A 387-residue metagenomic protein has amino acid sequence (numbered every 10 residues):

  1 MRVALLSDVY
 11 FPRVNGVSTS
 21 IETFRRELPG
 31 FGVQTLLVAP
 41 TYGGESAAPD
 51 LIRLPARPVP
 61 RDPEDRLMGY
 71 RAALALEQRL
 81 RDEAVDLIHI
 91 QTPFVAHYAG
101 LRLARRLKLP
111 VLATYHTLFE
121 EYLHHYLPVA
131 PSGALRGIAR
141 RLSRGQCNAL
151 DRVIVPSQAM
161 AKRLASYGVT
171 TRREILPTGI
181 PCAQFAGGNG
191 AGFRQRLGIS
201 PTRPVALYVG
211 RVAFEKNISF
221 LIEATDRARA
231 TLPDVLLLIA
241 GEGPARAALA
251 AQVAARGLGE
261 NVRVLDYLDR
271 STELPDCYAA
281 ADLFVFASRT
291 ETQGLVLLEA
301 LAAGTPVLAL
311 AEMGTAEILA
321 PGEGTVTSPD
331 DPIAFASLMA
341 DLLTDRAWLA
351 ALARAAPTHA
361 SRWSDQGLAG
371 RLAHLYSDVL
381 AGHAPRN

Functional and structural regions predicted by a protein language model:
M1-A56, Q366, S377: N-terminal subdomain of nucleotide-sugar transferases
T19, P204-A230, L237, P244-A250 (+1 more regions): A conserved mid-protein helix/loop that constitutes part of the nucleotide-sugar donor-binding site
L80, C147, Y267, P275-A281: Short alpha-helical donor nucleotide-sugar binding micro-motif in glycosyltransferases
A186-I199: A short helix/loop element that forms part of the nucleotide-sugar donor recognition site in Leloir-type
A247-L268: Nucleotide-activated donor-binding/catalytic signature segment of Leloir-type glycosyltransferases, i.e., the conserved
R289: Aromatic "clamp/platform" in nucleotide-sugar-dependent glycosyltransferases that forms part of the donor/acceptor
P306-A309: Short hydrophobic beta-strand element within catalytic cores of glycosyltransferases and related nucleotide-activated
A320-I333, D341-R346: Conserved acidic donor-binding segment of nucleotide-sugar-dependent glycosyltransferases
